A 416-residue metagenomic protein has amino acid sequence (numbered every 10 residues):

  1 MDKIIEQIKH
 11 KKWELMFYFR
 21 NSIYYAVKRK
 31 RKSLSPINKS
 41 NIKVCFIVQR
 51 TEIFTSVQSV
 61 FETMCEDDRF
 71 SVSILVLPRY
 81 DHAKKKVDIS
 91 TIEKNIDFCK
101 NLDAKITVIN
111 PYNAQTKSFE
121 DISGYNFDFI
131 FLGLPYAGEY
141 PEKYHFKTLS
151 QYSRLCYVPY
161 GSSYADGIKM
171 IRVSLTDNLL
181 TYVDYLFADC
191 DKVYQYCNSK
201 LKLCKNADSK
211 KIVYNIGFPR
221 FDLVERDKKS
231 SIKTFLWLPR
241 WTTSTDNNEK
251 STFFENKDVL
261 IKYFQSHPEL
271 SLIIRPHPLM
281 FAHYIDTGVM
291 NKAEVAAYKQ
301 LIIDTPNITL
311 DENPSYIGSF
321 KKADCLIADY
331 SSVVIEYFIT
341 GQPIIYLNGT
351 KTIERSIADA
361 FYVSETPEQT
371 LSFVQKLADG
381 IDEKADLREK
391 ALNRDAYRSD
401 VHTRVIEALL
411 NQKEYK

Functional and structural regions predicted by a protein language model:
M1-K3, R31, E368, S372 (+1 more regions): C-terminal amphipathic helix plus adjacent low-complexity, charged tail appended to glycosyltransferase catalytic
M1-Q49, E66, P78-R79, K416: Non-catalytic N-terminal targeting/anchoring module and adjacent flexible stem/linker that precedes the structured
K9-K32, P159, I168, L175-T252: A nucleotide-sugar donor-handling region in carbohydrate enzymes
C45-F218: Active-site and donor-binding regions of nucleotide-sugar-utilizing enzymes
T55-V57, F218-A296, A396-S399: Conserved catalytic-core segment of nucleotide-activated headgroup transferases in glycan assembly
C156, D311-R355: A donor-sugar binding/catalytic signature common to diverse glycosyltransferases and related nucleotide-sugar
G288-E312: Nucleotide-activated donor-binding/catalytic signature segment of Leloir-type glycosyltransferases, i.e., the conserved
I353-F373: Change "using UDP/GDP/dTDP sugars" to "using nucleotide sugars
